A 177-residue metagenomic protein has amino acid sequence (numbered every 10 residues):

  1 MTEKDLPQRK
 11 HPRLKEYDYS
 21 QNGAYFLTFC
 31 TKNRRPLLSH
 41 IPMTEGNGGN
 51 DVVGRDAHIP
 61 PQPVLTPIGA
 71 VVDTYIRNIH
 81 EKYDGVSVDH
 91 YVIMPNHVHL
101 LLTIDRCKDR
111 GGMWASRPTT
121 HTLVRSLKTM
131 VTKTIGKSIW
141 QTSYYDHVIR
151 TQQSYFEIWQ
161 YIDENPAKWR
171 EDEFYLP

Functional and structural regions predicted by a protein language model:
M1-P177: Short catalytic/metal-binding and nucleic-acid-binding patches
